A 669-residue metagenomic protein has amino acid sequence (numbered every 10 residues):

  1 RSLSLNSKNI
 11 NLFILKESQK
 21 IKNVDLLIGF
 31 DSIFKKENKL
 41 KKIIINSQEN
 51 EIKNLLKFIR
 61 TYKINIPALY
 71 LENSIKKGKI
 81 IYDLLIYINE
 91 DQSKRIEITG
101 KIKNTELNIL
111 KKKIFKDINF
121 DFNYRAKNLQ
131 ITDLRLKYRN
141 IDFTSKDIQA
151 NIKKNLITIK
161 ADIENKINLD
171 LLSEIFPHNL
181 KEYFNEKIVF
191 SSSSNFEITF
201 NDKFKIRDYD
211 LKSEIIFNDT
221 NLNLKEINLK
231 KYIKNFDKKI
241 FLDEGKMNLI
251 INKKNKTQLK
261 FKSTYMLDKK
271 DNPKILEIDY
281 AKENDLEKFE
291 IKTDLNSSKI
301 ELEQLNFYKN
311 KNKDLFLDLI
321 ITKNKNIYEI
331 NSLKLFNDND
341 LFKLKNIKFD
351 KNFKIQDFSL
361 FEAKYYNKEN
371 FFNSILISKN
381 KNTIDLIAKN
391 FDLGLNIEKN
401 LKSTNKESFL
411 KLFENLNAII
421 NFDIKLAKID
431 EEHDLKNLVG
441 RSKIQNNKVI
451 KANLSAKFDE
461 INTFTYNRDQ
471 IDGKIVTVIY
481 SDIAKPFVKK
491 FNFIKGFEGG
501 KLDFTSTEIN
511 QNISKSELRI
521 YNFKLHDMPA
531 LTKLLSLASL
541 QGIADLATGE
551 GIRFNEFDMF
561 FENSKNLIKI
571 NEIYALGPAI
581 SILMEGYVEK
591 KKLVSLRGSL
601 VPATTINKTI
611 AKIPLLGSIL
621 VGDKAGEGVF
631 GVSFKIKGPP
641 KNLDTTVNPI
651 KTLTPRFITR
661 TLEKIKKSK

Functional and structural regions predicted by a protein language model:
R1-I10, K22-I568, I573, G577-K669: Membrane-proximal interfacial segments on either side of biological membranes
